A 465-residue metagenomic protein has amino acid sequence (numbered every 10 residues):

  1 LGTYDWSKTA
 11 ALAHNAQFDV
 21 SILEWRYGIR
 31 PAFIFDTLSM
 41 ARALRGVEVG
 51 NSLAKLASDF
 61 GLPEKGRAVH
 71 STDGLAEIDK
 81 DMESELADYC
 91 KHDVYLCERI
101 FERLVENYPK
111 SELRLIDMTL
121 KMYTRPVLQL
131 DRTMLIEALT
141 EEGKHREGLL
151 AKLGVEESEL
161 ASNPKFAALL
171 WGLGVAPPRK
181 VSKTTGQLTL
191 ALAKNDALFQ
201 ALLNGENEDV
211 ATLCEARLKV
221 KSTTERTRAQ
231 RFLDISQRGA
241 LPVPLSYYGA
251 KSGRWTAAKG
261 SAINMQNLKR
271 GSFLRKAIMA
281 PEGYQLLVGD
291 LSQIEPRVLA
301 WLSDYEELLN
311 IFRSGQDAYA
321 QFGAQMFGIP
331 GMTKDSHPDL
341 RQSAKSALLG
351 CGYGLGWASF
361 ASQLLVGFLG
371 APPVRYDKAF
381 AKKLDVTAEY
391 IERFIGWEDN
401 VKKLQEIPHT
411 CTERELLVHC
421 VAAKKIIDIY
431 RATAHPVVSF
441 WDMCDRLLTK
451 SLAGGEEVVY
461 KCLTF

Functional and structural regions predicted by a protein language model:
L1-N51, A300-L302: Conserved RNase H-like, two-metal-ion catalytic cores of nucleic-acid enzymes
W6-N15, E159-L160, D290, S359: Short glycine-rich phosphate-binding loop at a beta-alpha junction
Q17-G28, R42-L44, K165-G174, S292-E306 (+1 more regions): Short active-site loop/helix that positions an aromatic residue
Y27-P31, A43-E48, L62-R67, K80 (+4 more regions): Short, polar/flexible loop-turn hinges at active-site or ligand-entry regions and domain interfaces
P31-F33, V175-V181, S303-S314: Cytochrome P450 catalytic domain signature, combining two hallmark sequence patches
E48, S58-D59, E64-R270, M279 (+4 more regions): Conserved "right-hand" nucleotidyltransferase catalytic core of DNA-directed polymerases
M122, S343-G352: Short, amphipathic alpha-helical "recognition" segments used to contact nucleic acids or chromatin
S314, A318-D339: Generic long, charged, amphipathic alpha-helical segments
